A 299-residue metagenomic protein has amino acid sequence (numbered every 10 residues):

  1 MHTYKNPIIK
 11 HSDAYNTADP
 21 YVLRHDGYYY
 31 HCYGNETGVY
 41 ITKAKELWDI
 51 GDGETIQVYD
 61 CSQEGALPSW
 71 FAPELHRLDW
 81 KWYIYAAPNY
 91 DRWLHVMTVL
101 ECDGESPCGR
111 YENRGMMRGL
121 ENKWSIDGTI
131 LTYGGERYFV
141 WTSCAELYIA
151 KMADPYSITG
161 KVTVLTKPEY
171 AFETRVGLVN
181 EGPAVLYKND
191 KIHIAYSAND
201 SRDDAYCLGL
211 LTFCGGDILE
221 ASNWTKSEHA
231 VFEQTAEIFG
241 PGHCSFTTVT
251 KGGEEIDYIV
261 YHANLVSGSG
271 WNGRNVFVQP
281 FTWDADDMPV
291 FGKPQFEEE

Functional and structural regions predicted by a protein language model:
M1-E299: Carbohydrate-active catalytic/glycan-binding domains of CAZyme proteins, especially the secreted or lumenal ectodomains
